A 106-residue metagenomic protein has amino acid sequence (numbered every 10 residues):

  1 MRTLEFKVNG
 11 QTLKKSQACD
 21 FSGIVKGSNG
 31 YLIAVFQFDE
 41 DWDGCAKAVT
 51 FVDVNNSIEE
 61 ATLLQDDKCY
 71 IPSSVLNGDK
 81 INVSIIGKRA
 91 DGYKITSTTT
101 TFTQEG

Functional and structural regions predicted by a protein language model:
M1-G106: N-terminal assembly/attachment segments of tailed bacteriophage virion structural proteins
